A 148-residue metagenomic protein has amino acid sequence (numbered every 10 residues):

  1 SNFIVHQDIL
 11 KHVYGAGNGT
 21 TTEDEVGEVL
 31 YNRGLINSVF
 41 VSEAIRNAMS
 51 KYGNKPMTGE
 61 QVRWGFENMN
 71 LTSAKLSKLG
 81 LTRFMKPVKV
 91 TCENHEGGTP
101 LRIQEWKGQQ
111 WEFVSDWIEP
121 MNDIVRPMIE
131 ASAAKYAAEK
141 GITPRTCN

Functional and structural regions predicted by a protein language model:
S1-I36, W117-I124, A131-S132, Y136 (+1 more regions): Extracellular/periplasmic periplasmic-binding protein-like sensory domains
G17-N32, S38, S42-S115: Segments of small-molecule ligand-sensing domains
W64, G108, S115, V125-R126 (+2 more regions): Intrinsically disordered, low-complexity segments enriched in glycine/proline and serine/threonine
S77, I124-P127: Alpha-helix boundary/interfacial micro-motifs
K86, E139-G141: Processing junctions and N-termini across compartments
T91-E93, P144-N148: Sequence contexts marking disulfide-bonded cysteines in secreted/extracellular proteins
C92-E93, G98, R126-A133: A short, hydrophobic/aromatic-rich structural module that often spans a beta strand with its adjoining loop
